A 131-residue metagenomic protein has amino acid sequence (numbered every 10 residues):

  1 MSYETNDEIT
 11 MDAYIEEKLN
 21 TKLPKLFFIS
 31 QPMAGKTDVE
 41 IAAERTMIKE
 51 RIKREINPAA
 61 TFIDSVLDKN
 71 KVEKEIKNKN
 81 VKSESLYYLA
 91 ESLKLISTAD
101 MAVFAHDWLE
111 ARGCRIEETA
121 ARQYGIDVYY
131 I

Functional and structural regions predicted by a protein language model:
M1-I131: Conserved catalytic or regulatory cores that recognize and/or transform ribose-phosphate-containing ligands
